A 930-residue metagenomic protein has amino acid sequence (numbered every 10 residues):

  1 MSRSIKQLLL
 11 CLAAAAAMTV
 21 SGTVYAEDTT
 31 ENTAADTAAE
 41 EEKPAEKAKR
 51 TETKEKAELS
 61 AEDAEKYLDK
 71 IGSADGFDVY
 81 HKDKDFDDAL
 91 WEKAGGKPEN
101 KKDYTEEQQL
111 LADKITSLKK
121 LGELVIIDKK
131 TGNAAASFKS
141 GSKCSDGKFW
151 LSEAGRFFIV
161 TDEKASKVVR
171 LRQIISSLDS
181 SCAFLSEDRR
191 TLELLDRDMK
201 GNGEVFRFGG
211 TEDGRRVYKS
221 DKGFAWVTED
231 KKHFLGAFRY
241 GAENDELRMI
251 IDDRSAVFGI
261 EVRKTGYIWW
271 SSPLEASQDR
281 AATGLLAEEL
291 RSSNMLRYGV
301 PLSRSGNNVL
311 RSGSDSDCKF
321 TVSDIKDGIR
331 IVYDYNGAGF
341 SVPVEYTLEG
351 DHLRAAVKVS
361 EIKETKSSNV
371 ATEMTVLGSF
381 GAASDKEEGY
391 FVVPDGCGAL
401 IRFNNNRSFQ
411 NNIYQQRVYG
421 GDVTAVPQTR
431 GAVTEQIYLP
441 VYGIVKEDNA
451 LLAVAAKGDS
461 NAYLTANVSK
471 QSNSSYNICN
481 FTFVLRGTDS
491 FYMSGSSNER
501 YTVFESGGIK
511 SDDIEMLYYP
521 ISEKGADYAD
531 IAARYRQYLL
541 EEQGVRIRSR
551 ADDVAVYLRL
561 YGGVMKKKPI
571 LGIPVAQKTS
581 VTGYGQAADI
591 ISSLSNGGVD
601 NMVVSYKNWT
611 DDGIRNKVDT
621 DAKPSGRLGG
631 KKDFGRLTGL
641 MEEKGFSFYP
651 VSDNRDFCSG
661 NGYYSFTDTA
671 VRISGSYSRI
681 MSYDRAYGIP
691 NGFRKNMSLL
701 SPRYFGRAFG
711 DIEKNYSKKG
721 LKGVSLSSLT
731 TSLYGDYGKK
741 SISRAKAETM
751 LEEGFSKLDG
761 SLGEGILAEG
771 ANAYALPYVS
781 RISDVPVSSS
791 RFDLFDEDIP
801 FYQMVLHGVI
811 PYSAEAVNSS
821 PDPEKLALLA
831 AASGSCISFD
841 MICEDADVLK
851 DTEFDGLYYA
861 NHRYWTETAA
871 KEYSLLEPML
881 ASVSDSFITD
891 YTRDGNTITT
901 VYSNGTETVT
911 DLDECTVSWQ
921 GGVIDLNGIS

Functional and structural regions predicted by a protein language model:
M1-L9: Bacterial N-terminal signal peptides that target proteins for export
C11-T19: Bacterial N-terminal signal peptides
V20-E31: Sec-dependent signal peptide cleavage junction
S60, E65-K114, D128, L195-A551 (+2 more regions): N-terminal accessory beta-strand-rich subdomains and adjacent acidic, glycine-rich linkers that precede catalytic cores
G76, D83, D87, W91 (+11 more regions): Active-site-proximal substrate-binding groove within the catalytic cores of carbohydrate-active enzymes
E106-E204, A338: Exposed regions on extracellular, virion, or secretory-pathway luminal proteins
D553-G639, K644-F705: Aromatic-lined carbohydrate-binding/catalytic grooves of carbohydrate-active enzymes
N601-V603, S647-Y649, K722-S725, G765-L767: Structural preference for beta-strand elements that scaffold enzyme active sites
